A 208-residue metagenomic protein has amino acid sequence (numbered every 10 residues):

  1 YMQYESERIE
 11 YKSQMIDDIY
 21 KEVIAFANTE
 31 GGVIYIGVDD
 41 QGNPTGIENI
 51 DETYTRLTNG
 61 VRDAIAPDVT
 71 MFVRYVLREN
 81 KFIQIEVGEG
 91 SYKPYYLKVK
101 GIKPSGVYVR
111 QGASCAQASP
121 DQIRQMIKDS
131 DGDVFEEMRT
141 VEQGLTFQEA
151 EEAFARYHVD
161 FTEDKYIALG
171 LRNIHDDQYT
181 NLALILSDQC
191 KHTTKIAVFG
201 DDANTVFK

Functional and structural regions predicted by a protein language model:
Y1, G37-T45, P104, R139-G144 (+1 more regions): Short low-complexity stretches enriched in small and charged residues
Y1-K93, D176: Polybasic/polar functional segments that serve as interface/processing modules
E5, E79-K81, K103, N181 (+1 more regions): A generic structural signal for well-ordered coil/turn residues at beta-strand boundaries that shape enzyme active-site
V23-F26, K98, L186-S187: Short linear motifs in intrinsically disordered
N28-G32, T55-R56, I102-V107, K128 (+1 more regions): Short, low-complexity, polar/charged sequence segments that are solvent-exposed and flexible
P44-N49, L97-I102, K195-A203: Surface-exposed flexible segments
A66-D133: Accessory, often N-terminal, substrate/partner-engagement and coupling regions that sit outside the core NTP/cofactor
Y108-K208: Active-site helix-to-loop segments that bind/position phosphate- or nucleotide-bearing substrates and donors across
